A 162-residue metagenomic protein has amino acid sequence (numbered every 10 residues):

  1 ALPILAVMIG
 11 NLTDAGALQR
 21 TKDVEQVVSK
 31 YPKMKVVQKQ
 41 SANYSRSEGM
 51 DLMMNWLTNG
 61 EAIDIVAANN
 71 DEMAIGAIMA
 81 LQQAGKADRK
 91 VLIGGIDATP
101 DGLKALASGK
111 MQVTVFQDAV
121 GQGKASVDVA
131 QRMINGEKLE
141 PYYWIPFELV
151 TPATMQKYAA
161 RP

Functional and structural regions predicted by a protein language model:
A1-P162: A residue-level marker of the well-folded mature domains of exported/periplasmic proteins
